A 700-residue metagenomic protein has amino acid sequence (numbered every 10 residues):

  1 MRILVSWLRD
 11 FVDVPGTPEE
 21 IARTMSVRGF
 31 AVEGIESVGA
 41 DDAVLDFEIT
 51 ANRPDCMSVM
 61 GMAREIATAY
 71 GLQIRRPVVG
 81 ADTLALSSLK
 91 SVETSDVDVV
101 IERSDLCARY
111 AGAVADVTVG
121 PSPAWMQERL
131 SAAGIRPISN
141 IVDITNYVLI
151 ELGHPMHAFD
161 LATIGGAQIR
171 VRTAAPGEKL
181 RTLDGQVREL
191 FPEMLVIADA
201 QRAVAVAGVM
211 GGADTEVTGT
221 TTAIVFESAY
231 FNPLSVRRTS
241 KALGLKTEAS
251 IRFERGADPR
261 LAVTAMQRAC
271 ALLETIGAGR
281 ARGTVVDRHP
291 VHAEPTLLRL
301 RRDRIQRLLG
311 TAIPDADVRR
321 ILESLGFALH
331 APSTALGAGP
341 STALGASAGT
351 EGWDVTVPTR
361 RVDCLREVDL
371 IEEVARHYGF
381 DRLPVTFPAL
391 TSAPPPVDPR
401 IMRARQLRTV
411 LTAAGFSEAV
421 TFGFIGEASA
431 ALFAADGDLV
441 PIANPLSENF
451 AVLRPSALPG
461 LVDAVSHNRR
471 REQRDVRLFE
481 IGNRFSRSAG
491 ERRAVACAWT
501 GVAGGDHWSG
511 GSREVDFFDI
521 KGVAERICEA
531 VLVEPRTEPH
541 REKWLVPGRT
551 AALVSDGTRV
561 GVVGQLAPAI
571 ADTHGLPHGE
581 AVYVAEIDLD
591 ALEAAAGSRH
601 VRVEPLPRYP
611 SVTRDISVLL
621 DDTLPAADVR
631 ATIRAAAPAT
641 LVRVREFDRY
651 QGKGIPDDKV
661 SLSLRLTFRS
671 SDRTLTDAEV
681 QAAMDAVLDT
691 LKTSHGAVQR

Functional and structural regions predicted by a protein language model:
M1-P332, G352-F380, P384-R400, R405: RNA/tRNA-interacting regions in translation and RNA-turnover enzymes
R2-V5, E19-R23, S324-G326, G352-D354 (+3 more regions): A carboxyl-terminal module marker
V27, G61, E65, L298-H330 (+5 more regions): Extended, well-folded interaction surfaces typified by the phenylalanyl-tRNA synthetase beta subunit core
A31-I35, L72-V78, R136-I141, L325-P332 (+3 more regions): Short, well-structured beta-strand/strand-turn elements
D55, E294-L297, T359-E367, P396-R403 (+7 more regions): Secondary-structure capping and boundary motifs in well-ordered enzyme cores
K90, G337, S341, G345-A348: Short Gly/Ser/Thr- and charged-rich N-terminal loops/segments that act as flexible capping/hinge elements
D98-I101, L180-D184, F191, A207-D214 (+11 more regions): Glycine-rich, charged/polar anion/phosphate-binding loops that engage phosphate groups from diverse ligands
D116, S131-P137, I251-D258, P394 (+4 more regions): Short histidine-centered catalytic/ligand-binding loop motif
